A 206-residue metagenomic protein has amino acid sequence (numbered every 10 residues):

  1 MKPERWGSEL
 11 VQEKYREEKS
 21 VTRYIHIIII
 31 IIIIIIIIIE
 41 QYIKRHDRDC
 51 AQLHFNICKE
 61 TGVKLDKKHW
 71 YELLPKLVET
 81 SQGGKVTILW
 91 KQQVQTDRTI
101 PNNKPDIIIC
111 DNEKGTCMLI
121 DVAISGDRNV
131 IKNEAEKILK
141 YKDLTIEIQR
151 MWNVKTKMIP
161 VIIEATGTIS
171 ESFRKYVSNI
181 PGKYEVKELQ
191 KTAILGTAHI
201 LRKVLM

Functional and structural regions predicted by a protein language model:
S20-I31: Short acidic, low-complexity intrinsically disordered linear motifs used for protein-protein interactions
I27-I28, I35, L53, I107 (+4 more regions): Mobile genetic element proteins and their domesticated derivatives, centered on retroelements and DNA transposons
I34-I57, C117, D127: Short Cys/His-based metal-binding microdomains
Q52, N56, E60-V122, K140: Active-site metal-binding core of divalent-cation-utilizing nuclease and nuclease-like domains
T99-N103, C110-T116, M151-K155, S178-I180 (+1 more regions): Intrinsically disordered, low-complexity regulatory regions enriched in Ser/Pro/Gly/Thr and acidic residues
N112-G115, I124-D127, A165-T168: Conserved beta-strand elements of beta-rich interaction domains across eukaryotes, especially beta-propellers
M118, I124-K155, P160: Mg2+/Mn2+-dependent nuclease catalytic core
T156-A193: Domain-level recognition of nuclease-like catalytic cores that cleave nucleotide substrates
